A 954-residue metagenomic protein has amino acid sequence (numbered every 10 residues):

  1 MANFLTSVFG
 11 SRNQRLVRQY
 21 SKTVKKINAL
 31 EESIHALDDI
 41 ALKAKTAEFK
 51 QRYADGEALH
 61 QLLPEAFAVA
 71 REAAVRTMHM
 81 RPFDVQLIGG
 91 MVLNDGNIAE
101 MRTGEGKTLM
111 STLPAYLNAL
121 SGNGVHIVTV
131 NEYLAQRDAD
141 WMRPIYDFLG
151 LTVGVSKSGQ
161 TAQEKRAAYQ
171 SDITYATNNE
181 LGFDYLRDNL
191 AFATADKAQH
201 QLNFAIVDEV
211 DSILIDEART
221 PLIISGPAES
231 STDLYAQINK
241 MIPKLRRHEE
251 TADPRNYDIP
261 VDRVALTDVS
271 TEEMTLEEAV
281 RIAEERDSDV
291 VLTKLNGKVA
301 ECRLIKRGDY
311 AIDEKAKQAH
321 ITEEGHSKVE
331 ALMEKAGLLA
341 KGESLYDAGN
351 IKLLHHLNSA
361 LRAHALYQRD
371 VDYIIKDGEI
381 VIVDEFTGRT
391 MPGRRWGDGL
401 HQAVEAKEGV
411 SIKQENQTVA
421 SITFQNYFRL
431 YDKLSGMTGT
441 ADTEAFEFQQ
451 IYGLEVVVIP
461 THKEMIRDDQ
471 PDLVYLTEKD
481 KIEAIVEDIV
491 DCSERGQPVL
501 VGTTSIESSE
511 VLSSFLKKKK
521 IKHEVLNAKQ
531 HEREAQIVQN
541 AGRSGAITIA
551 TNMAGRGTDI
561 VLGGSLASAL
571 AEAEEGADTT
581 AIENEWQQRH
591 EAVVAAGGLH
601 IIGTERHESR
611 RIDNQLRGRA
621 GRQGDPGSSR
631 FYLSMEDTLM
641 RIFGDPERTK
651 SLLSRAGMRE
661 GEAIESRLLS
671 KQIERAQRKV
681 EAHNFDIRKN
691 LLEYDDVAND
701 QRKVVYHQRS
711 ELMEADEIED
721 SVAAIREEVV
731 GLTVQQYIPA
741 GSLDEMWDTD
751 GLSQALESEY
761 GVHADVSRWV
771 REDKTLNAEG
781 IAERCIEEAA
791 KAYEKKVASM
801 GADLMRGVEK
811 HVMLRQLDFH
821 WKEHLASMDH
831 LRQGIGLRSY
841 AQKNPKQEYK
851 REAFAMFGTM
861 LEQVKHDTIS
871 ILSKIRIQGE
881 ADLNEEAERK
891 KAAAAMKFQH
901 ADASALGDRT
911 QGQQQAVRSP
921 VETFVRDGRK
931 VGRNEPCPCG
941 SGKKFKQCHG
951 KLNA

Functional and structural regions predicted by a protein language model:
M1-G657, H707, E728: Conserved P-loop NTPase motor core
F4, E444, G545-A546, Q701 (+4 more regions): Generic detector of short, well-ordered, non-transmembrane alpha-helical segments enriched in hydrophobic residues
A54-Q61, Q160-T161, A340-S344, E572-I582 (+7 more regions): Alpha-helix capping and helix-coil boundary motifs
H356, Y373-V383, T387-R395, V594 (+6 more regions): Extended, charged helical/alpha-beta scaffold domains that provide interaction surfaces
V501, I549, W821, F857 (+2 more regions): Hydrophobic, well-ordered secondary-structure elements that form the walls of internal hydrophobic environments
D927-K946, G950: Short Cys/His-rich zinc-binding micro-motifs
